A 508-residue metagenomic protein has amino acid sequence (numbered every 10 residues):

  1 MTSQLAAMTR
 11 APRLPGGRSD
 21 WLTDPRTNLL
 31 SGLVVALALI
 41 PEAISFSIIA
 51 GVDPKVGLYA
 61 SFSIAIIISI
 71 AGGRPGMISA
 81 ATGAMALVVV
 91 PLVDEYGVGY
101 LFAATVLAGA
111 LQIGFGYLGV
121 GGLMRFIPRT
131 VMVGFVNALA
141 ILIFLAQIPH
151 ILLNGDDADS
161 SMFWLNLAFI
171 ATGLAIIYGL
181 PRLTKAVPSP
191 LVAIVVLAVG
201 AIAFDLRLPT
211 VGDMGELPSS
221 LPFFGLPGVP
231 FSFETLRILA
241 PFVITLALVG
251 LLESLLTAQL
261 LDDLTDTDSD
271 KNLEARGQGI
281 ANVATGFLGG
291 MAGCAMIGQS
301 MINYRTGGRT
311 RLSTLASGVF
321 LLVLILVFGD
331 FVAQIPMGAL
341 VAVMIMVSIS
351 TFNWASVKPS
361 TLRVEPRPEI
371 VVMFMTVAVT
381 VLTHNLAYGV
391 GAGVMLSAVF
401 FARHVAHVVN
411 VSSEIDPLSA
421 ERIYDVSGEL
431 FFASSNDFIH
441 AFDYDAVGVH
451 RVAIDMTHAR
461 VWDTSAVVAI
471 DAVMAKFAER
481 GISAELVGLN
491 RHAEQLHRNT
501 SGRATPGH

Functional and structural regions predicted by a protein language model:
T2-F400, H404-V409: Transmembrane helical cores of multi-pass ion-transport proteins
S3, P506-H508: Short, charged juxtamembrane terminal tails flanking transmembrane helices
K185, L226-P227, N272, L418-S419 (+2 more regions): Hydrophobic/basic alpha-helical segments enriched in Actinobacteria
S350-R503: The feature marks cytosolic C-terminal regulatory regions of anion transporters and related permeases
